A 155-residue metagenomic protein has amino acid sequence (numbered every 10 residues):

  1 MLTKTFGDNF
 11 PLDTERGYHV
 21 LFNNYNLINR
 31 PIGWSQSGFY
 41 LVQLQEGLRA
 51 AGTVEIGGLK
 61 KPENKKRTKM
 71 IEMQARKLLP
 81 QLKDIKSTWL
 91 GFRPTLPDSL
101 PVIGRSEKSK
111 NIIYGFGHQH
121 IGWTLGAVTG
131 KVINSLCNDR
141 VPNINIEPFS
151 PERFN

Functional and structural regions predicted by a protein language model:
M1-K110: Active-site substrate-recognition segment that forms the wall of the catalytic cavity or substrate channel
V102, E107-N155: C-terminal lid/capping helical subdomain adjacent to the catalytic/cofactor pocket in oxidative enzymes
